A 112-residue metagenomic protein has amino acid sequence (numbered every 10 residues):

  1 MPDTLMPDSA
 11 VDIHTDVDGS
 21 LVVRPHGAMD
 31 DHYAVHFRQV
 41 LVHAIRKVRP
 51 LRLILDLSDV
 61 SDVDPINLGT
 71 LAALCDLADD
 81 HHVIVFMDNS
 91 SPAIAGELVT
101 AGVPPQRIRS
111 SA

Functional and structural regions predicted by a protein language model:
M1-D62, I66, A72-A112: STAS-like cytosolic regulatory interaction modules
